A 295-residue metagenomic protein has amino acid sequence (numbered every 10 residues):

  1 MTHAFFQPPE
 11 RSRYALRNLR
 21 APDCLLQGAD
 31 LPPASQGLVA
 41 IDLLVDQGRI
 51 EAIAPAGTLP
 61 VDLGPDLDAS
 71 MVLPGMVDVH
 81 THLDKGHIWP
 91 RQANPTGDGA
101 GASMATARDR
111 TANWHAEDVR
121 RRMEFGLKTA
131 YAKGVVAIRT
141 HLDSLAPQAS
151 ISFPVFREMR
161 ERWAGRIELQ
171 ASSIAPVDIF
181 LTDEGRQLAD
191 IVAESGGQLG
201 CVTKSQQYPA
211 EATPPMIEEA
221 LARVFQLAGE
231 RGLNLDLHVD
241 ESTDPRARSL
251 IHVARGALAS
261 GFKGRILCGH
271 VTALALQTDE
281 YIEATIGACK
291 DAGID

Functional and structural regions predicted by a protein language model:
M1-L59: N-terminal metal-binding scaffold of metallo-dependent hydrolase/deaminase domains
F6-N18, Q47, G57-D98: Replace "His-x-His-based motif
L19, L43, G48, A69 (+5 more regions): Divalent metal-coordination and catalytic microenvironments
V72, W89-H141, P147-R162, Q187-A193: Alpha-helical scaffold segments that flank or form the walls of functional sites
T106-R121, S172-D183, T203-P215: Active-site mouth loops of central-metabolism enzymes
V136-H141, Q170-A171, D236: Short beta-strand segments at enzyme active-site cores
H141-A146, A175-V177, E241-S242: Conserved short loop/turn motifs at secondary-structure junctions
I151-G165, F180-L267, V271-D295: Histidine/acidic residue-rich metal-binding segments in metalloenzymes
